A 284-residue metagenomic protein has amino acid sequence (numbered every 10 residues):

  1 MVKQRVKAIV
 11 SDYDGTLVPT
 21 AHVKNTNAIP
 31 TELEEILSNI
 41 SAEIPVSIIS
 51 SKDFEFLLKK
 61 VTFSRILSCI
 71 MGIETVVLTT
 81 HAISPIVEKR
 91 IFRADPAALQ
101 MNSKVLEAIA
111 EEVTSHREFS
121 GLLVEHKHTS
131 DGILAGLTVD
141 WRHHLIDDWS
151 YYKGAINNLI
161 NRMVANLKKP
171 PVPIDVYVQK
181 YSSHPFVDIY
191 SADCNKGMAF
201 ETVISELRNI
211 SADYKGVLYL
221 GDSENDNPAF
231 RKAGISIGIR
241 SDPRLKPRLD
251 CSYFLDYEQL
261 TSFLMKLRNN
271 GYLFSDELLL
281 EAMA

Functional and structural regions predicted by a protein language model:
V2-S11, T31-I44, N166, K215: A short, Lys/Arg-enriched amphipathic alpha-helix followed by its capping loop at the start of a domain
Q4, Y190-A284: Mg2+-dependent phosphoryl-transfer enzymes with acidic/Ser/Thr/Gly-rich catalytic loops
R5-V23, F200, F230: Asp-based phosphoryl-transfer active-site loop
V6, E43-I44, S64, M71 (+2 more regions): Short, well-ordered alpha-helix to beta-strand connector turns
S11, I48-K52, L220-D222: Short His-Asn-centered micro-motif
L17-N25, H184-S191: Glycine-rich phosphate-binding "P-loop"
T20, N27-H126: Active-site phosphate-binding/coordination module
E112-L218, E224-K232: Conserved acidic, metal-coordinating active-site core of Asp-based, Mg2+-dependent phosphoryl-transfer enzymes
